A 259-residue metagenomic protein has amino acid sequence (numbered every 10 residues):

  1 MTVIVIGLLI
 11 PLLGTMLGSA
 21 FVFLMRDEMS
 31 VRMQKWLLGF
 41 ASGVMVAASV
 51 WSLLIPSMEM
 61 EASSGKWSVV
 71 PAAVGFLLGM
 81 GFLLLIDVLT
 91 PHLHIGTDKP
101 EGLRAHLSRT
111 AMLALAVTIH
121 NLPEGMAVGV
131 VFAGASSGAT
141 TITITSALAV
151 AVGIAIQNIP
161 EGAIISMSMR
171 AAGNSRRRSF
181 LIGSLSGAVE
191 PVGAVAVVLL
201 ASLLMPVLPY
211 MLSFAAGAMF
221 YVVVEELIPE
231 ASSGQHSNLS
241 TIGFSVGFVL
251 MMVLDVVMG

Functional and structural regions predicted by a protein language model:
M1-G259: Intrinsically disordered, metal-sensing/regulatory segments
